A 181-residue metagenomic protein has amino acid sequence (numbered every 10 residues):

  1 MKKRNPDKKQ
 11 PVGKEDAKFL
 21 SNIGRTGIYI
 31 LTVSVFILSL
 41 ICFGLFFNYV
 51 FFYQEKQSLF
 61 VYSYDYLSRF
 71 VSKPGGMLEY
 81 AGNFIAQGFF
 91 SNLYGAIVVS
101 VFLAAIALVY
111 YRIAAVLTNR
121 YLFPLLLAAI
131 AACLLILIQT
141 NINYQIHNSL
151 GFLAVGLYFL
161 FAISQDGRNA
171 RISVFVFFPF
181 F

Functional and structural regions predicted by a protein language model:
M1-L40: Start-transfer (signal-anchor) and selected internal transmembrane alpha helices of multi-pass inner/ER membrane
R25-V35, V50-Q57, V109: N-terminal, cleavable Sec-dependent signal peptides of secreted/periplasmic/extracellular proteins
V33-F36, S91, G95-A107, V155: Hydrophobic alpha-helical membrane-embedded or membrane-associated segments
I41-F102: Membrane-interface coil-to-helix junctions
V71, G75, V99, F123-I172: Membrane-interface micro-motifs in multi-pass membrane enzymes
Q87-I97, L117, I138-L150, F181: Membrane-helix interface and helix-disruption motif detector
S100-T118, C133, L157-F161: Transmembrane-helix motifs of polytopic, lipid-linked glycan transferases
V174-F181: Membrane-interface alpha helices of multi-pass inner-membrane proteins
